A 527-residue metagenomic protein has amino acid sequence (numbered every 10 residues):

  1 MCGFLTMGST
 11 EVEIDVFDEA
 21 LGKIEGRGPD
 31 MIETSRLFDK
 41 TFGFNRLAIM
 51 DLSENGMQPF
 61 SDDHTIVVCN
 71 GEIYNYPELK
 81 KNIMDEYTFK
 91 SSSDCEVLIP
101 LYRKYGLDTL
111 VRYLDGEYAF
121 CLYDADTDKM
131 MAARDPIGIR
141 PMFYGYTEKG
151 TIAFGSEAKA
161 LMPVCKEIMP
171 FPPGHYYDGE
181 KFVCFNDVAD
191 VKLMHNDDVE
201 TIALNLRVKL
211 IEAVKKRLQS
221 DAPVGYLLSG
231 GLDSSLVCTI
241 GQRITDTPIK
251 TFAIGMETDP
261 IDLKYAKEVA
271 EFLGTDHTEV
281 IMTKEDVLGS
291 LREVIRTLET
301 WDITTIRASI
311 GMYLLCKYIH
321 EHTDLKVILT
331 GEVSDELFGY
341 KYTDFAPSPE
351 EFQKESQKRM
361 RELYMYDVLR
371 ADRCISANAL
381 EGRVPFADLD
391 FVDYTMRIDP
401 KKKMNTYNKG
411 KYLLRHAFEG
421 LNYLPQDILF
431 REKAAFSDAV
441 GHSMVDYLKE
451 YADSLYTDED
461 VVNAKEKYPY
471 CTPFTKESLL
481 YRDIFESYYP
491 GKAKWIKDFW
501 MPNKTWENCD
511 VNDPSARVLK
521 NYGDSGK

Functional and structural regions predicted by a protein language model:
M1-V68, E72, Y102-D197, R207-K215 (+5 more regions): N-terminal glutamine amidotransferase
G8-E13, D85, D126-M131, P136-M142 (+6 more regions): ATP-dependent adenylate-handling active sites, centered on carboxylate activation for C-N bond formation
F17, C69-D126, L227, D233-S234 (+4 more regions): Short histidine
D18-L21, C95-I99, V392, R415: Short, well-structured alpha-helical segments
N45, S92-D94, F185, I254 (+1 more regions): Conserved beta-strand termini and adjacent loop/short-helix elements that scaffold enzyme active sites in alpha/beta
D85-K90, Y105-T109, L161-I168, W301-D302 (+1 more regions): Short, polar/flexible loop-turn hinges at active-site or ligand-entry regions and domain interfaces
L424-A434: Conserved S-adenosyl-L-methionine
